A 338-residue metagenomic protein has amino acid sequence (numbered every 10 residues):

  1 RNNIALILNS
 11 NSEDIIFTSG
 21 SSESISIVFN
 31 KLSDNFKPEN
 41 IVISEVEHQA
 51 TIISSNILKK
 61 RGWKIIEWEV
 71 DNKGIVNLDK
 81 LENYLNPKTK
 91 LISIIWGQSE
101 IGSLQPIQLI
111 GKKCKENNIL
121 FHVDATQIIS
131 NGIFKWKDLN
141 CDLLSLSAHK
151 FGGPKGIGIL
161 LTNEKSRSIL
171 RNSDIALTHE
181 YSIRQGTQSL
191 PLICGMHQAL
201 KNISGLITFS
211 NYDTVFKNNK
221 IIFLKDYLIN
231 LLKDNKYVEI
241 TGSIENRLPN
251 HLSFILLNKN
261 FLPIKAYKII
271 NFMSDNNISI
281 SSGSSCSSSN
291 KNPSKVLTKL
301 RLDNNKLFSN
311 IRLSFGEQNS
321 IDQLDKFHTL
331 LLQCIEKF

Functional and structural regions predicted by a protein language model:
R1-F338: Pyridoxal 5′-phosphate
